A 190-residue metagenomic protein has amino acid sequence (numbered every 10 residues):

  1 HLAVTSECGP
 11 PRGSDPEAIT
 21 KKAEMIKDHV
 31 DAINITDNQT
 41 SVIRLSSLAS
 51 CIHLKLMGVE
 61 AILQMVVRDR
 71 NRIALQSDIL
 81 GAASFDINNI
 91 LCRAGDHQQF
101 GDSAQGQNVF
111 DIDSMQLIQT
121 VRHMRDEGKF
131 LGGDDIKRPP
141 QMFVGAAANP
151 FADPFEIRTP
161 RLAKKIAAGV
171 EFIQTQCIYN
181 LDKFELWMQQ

Functional and structural regions predicted by a protein language model:
H1-T40: N-terminal beta1-alpha1-beta2 module of alpha/beta enzyme domains
L2-A18, A61-I73, M142-I157: Active-site mouth loops of central-metabolism enzymes
V4-C8, D31-I35, A61-M65, I90-C92 (+3 more regions): Hydrophobic faces of well-ordered beta-strands that scaffold small-molecule active sites in alpha/beta enzyme cores
D15-E17, S41-H53, N71-S77, H97-D134 (+2 more regions): Active-site-adjacent beta->alpha loops and helix N-cap segments on the catalytic face of soluble alpha/beta enzymes
I26-K27, A83, I166: Non-catalytic positions within long, well-ordered alpha-helices that form the structural scaffold/packing of enzyme
V30-R68: Active-site cofactor/substrate anionic-group-binding motifs, chiefly glycine- and Lys/Arg-rich phosphate-binding loops
L80-C92: Hydrophobic or amphipathic alpha-helical targeting/insertion segments
H123-I173: Active-site/ligand-binding-proximal alpha/beta "capping" segment
